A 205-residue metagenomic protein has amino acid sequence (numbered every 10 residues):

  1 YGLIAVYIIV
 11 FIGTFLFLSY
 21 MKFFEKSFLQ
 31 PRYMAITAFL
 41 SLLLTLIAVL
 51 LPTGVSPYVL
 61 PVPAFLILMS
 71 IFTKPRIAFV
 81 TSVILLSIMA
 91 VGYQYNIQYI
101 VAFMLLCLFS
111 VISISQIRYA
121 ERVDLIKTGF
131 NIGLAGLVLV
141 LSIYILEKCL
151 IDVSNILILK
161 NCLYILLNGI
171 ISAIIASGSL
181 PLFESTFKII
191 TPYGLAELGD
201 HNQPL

Functional and structural regions predicted by a protein language model:
Y1-G13: Extracytoplasmic
Y1-I4, F28-L29, Q94-Y95: Interfacial loop-to-helix junctions that mark the boundaries of transmembrane helices in multi-pass membrane
G13-T37: Juxtamembrane interface at the cytosolic side of transmembrane helices
M21-E25, F39-I47, L51-N202: Generic detector of multi-pass transmembrane helix bundles and their immediately adjacent loops in polytopic membrane
L205: Divalent metal-dependent catalytic cores for phosphoryl transfer on phosphate-bearing substrates
